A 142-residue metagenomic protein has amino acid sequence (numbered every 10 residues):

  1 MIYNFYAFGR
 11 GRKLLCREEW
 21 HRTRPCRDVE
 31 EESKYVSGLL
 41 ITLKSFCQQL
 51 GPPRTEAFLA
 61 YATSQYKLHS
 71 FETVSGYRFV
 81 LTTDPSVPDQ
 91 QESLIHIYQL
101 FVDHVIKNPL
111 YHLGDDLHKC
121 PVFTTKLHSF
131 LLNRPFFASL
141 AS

Functional and structural regions predicted by a protein language model:
M1-S142: Acidic, low-complexity cytosolic segments
